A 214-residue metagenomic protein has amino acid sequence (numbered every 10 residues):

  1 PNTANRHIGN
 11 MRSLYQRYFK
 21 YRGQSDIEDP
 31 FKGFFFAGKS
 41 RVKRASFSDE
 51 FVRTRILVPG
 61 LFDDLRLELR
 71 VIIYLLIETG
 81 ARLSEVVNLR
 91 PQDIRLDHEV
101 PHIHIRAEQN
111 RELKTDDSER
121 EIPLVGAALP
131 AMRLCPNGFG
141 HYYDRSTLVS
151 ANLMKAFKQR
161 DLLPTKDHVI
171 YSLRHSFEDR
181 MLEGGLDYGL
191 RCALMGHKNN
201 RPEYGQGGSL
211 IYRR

Functional and structural regions predicted by a protein language model:
P1-Q16, D64-L65, R145-T147, D167-H168: N-terminal core-binding DNA-recognition domain of tyrosine site-specific recombinases/integrases
N2, R17, Y74, E78 (+2 more regions): C-terminal catalytic core of tyrosine-transesterase DNA break-rejoin enzymes
N2-G9, D26-L83, V87, R174: Basic, Lys/Arg- and aromatic-enriched nucleic-acid-binding interface segment
F19-E28, R95-L96: Proline-centered turn/helix-capping motifs that create local helix->coil transitions or kinks
S46, M195-R214: Catalytic-site neighborhood detector that most strongly recognizes the C-terminal catalytic loop/helix of tyrosine
V52, E108-Q109, P123-K166, Y171-S172 (+2 more regions): Active-site/catalytic core of tyrosine-dependent DNA strand-transfer enzymes
L69, E99, S118, P164 (+1 more regions): Exposed loop/turn and edge beta-strand positions of beta-sandwich/beta-sheet ligand-binding modules
T79, N88-P130: Conserved tyrosine-mediated DNA breakage-rejoining catalytic core shared by Y-recombinases
